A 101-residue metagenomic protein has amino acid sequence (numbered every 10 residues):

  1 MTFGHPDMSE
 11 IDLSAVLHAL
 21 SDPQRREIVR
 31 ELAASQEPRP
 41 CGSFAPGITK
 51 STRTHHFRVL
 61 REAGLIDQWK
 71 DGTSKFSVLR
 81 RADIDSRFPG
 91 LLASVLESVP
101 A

Functional and structural regions predicted by a protein language model:
M1-L17: Short, Lys/Arg-enriched N-terminal segment that forms or immediately precedes the first helix of a structured domain
S9-L13, F76-A101: Conserved segment of winged-helix/HTH DNA-binding domains
A15-T49, D71-D83: N-terminal helix-turn-helix DNA-binding core of bacterial DNA-binding proteins
D22, H56, L60, P89: Conserved acidic functional residues
P38-R39, T54, S94: Generic macromolecular interface patches on structured domains
G42-L65: Canonical helix-turn-helix DNA-binding module
Q68: Short beta-strand "wing" residues that participate in macromolecule-binding interfaces
